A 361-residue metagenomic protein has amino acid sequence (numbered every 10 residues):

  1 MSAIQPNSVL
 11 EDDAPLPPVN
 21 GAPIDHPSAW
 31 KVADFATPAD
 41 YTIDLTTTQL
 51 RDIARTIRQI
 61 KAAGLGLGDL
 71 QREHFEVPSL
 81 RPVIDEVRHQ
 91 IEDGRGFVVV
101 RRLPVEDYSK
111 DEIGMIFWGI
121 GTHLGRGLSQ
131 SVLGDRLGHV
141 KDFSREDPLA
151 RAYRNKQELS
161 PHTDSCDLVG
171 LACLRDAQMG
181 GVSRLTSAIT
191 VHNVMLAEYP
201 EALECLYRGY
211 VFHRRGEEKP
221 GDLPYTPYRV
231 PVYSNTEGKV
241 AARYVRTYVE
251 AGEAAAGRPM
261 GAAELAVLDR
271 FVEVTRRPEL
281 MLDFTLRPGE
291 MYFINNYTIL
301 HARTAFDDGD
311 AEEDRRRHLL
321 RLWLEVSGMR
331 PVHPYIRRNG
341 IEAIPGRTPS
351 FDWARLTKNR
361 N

Functional and structural regions predicted by a protein language model:
S2-R81, D85-V87, D93, V98 (+5 more regions): Active-site environment of non-heme Fe oxygenases that use a 2-His-1-carboxylate facial triad
D111-W118, L185-S187: "Short basic amphipathic alpha-helical interaction patches in structured regions
F117-G127: A short alpha->loop->secondary-structure connector
S129-V132: Internal, non-catalytic "lid/hinge" segments that mediate substrate recognition, gating, inter-domain movement
